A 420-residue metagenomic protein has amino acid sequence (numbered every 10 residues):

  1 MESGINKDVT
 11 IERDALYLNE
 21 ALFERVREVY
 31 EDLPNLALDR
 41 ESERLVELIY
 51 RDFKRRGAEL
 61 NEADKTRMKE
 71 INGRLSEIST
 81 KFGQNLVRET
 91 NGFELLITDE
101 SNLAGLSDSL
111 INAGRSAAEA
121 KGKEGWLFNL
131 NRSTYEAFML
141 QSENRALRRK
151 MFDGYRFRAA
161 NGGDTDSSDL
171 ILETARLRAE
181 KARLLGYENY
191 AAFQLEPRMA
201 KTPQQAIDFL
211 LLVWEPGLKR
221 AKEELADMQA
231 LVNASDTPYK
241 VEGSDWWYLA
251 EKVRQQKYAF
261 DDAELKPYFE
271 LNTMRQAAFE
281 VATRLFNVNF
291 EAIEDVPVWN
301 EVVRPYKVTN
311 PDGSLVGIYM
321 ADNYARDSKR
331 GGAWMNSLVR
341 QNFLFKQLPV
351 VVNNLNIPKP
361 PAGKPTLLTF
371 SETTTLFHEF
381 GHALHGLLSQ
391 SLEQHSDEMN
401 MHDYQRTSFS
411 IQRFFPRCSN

Functional and structural regions predicted by a protein language model:
M1-K201, P216, E301-V303: His/Asp/Glu-rich acidic catalytic environments and adjacent acidic regulatory segments
E41, L45, R74-E77, Q84 (+5 more regions): Active-site-proximal, well-structured secondary-structure segments within enzyme catalytic domains
E59-K65, V288-E294, Q390-S396: Inter-helical turn/loop segments and adjacent helix faces that build the functional surface of alpha-helical bundle
N61, R156, Y324, P358 (+2 more regions): Hydrophobic alpha-helix feature that most strongly marks membrane-spanning transmembrane helices and their immediate
G163, S167, P267, L271 (+2 more regions): Alpha-helix N-cap/helix-initiation motif
A179-A182, G186, A282, K359 (+2 more regions): Active-site recognition of the HExxH zinc-binding catalytic motif
N336-S337, P365-F370, T374-T375, G386-F414: Post-HEXXH active-site segment of zinc metalloproteases
L344-T374: Active-site-proximal segment of zinc-dependent metalloprotease catalytic domains
